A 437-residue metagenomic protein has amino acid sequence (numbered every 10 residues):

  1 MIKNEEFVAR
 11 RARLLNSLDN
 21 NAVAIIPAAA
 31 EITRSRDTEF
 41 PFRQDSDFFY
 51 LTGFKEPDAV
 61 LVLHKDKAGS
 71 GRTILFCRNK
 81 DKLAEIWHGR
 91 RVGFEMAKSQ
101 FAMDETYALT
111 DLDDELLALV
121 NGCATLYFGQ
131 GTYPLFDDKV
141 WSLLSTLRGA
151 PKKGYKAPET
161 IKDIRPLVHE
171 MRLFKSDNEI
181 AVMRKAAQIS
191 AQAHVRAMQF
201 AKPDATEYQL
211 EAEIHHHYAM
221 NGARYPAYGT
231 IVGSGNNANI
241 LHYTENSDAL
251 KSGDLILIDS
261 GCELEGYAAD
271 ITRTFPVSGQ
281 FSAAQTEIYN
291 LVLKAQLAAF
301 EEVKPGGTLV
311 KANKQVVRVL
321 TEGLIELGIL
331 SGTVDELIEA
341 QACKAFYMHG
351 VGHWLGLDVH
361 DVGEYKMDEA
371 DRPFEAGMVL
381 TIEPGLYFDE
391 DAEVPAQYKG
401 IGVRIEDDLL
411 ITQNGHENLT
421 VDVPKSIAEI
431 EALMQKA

Functional and structural regions predicted by a protein language model:
M1-A437: Active-site neighborhoods and metal-handling regions in enzymes and metal-associated proteins
